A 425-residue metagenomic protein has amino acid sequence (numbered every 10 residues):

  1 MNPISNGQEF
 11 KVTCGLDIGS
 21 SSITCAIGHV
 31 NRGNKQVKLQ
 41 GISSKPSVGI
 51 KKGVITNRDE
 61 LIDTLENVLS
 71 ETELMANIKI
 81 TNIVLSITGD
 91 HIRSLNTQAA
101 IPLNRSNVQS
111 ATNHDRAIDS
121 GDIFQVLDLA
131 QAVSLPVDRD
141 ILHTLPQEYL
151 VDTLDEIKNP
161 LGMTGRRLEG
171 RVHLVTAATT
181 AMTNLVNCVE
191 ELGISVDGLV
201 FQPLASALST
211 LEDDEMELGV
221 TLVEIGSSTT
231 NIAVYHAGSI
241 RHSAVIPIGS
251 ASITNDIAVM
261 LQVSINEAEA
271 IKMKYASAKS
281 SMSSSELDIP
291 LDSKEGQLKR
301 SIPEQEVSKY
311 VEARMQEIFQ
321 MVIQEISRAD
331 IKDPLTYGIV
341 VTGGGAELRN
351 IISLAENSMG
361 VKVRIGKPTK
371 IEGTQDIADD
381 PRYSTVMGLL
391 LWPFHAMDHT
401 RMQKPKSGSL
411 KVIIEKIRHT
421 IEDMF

Functional and structural regions predicted by a protein language model:
M1-S22, A26-T221, S239-R241, S250 (+6 more regions): Nucleotide/phosphate-binding catalytic cleft detector across ATP-hydrolyzing and phosphate-transferring enzymes
A177, A276-K279, P334-S358: Glycine-rich phosphate-binding loops at beta-strand->alpha-helix junctions
I225, R314-I323: A general structural motif
I232-A233: A structural feature that tracks compact, well-ordered secondary-structure segments with a strong bias toward
H236: A cytosolic small-molecule/anion-sensing beta-strand core signal
H242-A244, F319-M321, I331-T336, R349-L354 (+3 more regions): Extended hydrophobic-aromatic, low-complexity segments
V322, V341, L389: Hydrophobic, well-ordered secondary-structure elements that form the walls of internal hydrophobic environments
